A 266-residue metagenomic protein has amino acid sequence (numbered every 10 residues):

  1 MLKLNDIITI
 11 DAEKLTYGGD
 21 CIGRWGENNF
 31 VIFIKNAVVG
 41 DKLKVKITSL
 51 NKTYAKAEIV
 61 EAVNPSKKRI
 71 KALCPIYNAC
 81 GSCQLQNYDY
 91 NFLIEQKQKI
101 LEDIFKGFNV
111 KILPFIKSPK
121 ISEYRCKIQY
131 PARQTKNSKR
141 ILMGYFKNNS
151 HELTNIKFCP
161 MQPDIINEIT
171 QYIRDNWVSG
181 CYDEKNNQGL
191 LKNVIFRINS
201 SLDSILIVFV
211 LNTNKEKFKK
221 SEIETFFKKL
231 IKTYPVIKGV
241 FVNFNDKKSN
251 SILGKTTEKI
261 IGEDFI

Functional and structural regions predicted by a protein language model:
M1-I266: Accessory RNA-recognition modules of RNA-modification enzymes
